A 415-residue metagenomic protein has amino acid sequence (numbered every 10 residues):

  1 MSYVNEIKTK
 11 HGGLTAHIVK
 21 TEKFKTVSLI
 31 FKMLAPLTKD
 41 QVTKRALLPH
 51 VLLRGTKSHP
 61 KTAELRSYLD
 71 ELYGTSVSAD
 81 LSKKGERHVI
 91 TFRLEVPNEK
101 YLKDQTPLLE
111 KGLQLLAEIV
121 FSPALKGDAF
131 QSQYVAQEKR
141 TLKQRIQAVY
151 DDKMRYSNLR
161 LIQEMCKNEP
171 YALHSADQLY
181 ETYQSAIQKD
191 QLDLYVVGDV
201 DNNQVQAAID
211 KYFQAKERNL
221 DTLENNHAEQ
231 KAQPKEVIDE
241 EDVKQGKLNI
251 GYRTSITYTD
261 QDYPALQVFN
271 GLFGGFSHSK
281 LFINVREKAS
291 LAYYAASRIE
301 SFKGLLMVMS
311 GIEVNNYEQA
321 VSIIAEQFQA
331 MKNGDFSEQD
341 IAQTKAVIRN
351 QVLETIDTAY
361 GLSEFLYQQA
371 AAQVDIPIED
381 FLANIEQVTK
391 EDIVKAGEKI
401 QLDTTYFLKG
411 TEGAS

Functional and structural regions predicted by a protein language model:
M1-L72, P170, L179-N284, T405-S415: His/Glu-rich zincin catalytic helix
S67-D221, K288-S415: Charge-rich, well-structured scaffold segments of protease-associated domains
